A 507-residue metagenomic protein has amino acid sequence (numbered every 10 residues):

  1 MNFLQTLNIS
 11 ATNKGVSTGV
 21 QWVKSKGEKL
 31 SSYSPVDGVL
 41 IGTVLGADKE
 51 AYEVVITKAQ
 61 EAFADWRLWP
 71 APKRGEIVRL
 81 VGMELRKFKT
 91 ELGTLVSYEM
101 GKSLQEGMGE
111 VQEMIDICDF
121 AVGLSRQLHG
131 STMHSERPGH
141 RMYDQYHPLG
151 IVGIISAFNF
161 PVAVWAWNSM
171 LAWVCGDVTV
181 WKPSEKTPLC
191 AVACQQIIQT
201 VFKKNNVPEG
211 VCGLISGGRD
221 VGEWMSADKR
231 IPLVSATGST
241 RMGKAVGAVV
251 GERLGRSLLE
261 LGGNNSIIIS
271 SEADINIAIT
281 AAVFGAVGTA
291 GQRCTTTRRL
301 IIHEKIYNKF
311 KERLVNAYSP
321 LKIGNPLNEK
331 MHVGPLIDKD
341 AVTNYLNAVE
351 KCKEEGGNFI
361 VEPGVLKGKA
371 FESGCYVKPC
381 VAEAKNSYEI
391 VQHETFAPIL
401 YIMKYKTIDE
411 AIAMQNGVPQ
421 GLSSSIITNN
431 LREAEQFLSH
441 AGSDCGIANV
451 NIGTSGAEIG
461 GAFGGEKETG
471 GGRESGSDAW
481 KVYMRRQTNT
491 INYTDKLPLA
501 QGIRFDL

Functional and structural regions predicted by a protein language model:
M1-D37, G364: Hydrophobic face of amphipathic alpha-helices that form TPR/SEL1-like repeat modules and related alpha-solenoid
S31, L45, R67-L68, M100 (+4 more regions): A structural signal for short, well-ordered beta-strand elements
P35, K49-Y52, A71, K89 (+6 more regions): Residues at or immediately preceding the N-termini of alpha-helices
D37-T43, N206-V207, I231, I268 (+2 more regions): Conserved C-terminal structural/oligomerization subdomain of aldehyde/semialdehyde dehydrogenase
G38, R74, V96, C118 (+9 more regions): Residue-level signal for inorganic ion chemistry
V39-L128, G139: Glycine-rich loop-to-alpha-helix module at the N-terminal edge of alpha/beta enzyme cores
G130-I277, Y405: Rossmann-like NAD(P) dinucleotide-binding subdomain of oxidoreductase/dehydrogenase enzymes
T200, R241-N386, A413, V450 (+2 more regions): ALDH superfamily catalytic-core signature
